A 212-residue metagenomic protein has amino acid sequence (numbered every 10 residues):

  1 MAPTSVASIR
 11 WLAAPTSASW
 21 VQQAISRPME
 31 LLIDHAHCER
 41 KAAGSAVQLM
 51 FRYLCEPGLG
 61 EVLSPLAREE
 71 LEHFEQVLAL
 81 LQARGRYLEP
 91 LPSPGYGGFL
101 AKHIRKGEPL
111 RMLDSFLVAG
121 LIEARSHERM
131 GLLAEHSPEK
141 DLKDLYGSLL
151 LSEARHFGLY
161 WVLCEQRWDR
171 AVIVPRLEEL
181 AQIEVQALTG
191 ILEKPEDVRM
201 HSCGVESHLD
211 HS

Functional and structural regions predicted by a protein language model:
M1-S212: Non-heme di-metal
